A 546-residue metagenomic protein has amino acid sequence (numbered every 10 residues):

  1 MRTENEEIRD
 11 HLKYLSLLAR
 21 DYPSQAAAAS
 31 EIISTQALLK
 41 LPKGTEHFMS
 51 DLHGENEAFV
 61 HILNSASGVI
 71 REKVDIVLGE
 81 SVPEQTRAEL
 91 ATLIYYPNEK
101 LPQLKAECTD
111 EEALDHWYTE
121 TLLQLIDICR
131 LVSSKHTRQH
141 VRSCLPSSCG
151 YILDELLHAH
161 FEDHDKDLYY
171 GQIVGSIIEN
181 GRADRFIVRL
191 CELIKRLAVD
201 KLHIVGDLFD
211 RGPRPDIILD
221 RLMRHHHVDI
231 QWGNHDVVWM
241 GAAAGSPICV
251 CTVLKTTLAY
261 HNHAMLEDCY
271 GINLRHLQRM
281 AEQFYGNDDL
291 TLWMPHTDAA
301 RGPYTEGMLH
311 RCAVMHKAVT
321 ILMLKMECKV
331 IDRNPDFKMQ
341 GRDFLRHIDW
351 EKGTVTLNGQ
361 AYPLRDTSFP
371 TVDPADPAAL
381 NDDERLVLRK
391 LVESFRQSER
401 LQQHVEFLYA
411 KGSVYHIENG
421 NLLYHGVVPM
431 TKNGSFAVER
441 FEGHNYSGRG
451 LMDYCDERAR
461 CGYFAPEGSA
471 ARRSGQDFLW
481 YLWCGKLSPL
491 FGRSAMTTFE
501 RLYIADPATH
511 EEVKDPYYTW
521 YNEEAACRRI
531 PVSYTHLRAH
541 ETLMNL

Functional and structural regions predicted by a protein language model:
M1-E541: Feature recognizes metal-dependent phosphohydrolase scaffolds
